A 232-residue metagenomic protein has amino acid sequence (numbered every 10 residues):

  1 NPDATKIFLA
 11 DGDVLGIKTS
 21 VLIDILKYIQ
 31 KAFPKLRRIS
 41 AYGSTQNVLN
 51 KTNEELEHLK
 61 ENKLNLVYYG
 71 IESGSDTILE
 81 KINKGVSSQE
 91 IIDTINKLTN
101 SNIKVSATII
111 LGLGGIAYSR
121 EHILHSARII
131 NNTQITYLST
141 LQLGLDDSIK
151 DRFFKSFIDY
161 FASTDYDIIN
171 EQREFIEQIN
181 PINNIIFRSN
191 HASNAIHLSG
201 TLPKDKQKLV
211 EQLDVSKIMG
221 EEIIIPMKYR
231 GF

Functional and structural regions predicted by a protein language model:
N1-N100: Conserved SAM/AdoMet-binding glycine-rich loop
A4-A10, Y68, V105-I109, L138-G144 (+1 more regions): Short beta-strand segments at enzyme active-site cores
L22, T52, I91, I123-S126 (+2 more regions): Aromatic/hydrophobic pocket-lining residues that form the small-molecule binding cavity in soluble enzyme cores
D24, Y28-A32, H58-N62, K97 (+5 more regions): Alpha-helical structural signal in soluble globular domains
Q46, G70, G74-I78, L98-H122 (+2 more regions): Conserved strand-turn element in the central/C-terminal portion of the radical SAM core barrel that lines
E54-L56, G114-N132: Catalytic cores of alpha/beta
H58, G85-S87, L124-S126, S156-I158 (+1 more regions): Short, hinge-like loop/turn segments at secondary-structure boundaries
R128-F232: Auxiliary Fe-S-binding modules of radical SAM enzymes
